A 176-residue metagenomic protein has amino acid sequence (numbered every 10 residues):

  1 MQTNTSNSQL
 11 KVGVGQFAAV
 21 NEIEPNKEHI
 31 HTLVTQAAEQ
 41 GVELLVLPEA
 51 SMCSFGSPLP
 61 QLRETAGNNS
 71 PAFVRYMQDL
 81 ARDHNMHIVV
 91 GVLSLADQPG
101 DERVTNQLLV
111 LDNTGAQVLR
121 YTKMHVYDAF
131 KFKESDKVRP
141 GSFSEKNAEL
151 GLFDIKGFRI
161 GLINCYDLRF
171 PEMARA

Functional and structural regions predicted by a protein language model:
Q2-V12, L152-G161: Beta-strand-turn-beta hairpins that frame and shape the catalytic cleft of phosphate-ester-processing enzymes
S6-S8, G41, R82-H84, V104 (+2 more regions): Residue-level preference for short coil/turn positions at secondary-structure junctions
G13-G15, L45, G161-I163: Hydrophobic positions in the central parallel beta-sheet of the AAA+
Q16-N21: Short polar catalytic/cofactor-binding loops
I23, T32-T114, R120, D128: Cys-nucleophile CN-hydrolase/nitrilase-fold catalytic domain and related Cys-dependent amidase chemistry that acts on
P25-V34, L168-A176: Short, acidic/polar
H29, A72-F73, E145, R169: Residue-level preference for nonpolar/small residues embedded in alpha-helices
P99-A176: Active-site catalytic loop in hydrolytic enzyme cores
